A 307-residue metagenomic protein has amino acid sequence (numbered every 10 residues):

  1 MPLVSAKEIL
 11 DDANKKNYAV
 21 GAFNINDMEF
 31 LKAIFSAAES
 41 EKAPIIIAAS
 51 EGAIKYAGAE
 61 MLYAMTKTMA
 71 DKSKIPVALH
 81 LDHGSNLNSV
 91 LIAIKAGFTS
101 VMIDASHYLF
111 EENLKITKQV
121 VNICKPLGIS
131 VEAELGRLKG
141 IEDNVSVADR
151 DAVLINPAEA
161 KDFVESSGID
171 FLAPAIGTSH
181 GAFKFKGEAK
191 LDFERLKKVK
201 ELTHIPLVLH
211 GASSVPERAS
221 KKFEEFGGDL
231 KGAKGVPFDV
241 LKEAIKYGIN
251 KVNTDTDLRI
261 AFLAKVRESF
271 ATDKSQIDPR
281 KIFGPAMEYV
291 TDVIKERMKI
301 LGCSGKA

Functional and structural regions predicted by a protein language model:
M1, D151, I282-P285: A general boundary/transition motif marking the beginning of the first structured unit of a protein
M1-L3, A307: Basic/polar N-terminal segments that are highly enriched at the extreme N-terminus, encompassing both cleavable
V4-D12, K16, D27-A53, E60-P76 (+5 more regions): Alpha/beta enzyme core
E225-L230, V236-A307: C-terminal alpha-helical cap/extension of soluble enzyme domains
